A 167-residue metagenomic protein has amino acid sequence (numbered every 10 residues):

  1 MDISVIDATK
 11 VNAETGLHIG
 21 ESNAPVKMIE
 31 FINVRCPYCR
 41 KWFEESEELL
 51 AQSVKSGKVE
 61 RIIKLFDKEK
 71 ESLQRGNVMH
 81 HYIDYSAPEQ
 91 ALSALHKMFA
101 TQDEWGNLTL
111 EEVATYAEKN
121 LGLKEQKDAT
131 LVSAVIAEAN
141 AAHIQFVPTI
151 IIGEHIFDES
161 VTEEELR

Functional and structural regions predicted by a protein language model:
M1-I3, H18, Y38: Gram-positive cell-envelope targeting signals
D2-K10: N-terminal leader/targeting and pre-domain segments
T9-K27: A short beta-strand-turn-helix
I19-E21, K68, E159: Generic structural "secondary-structure junction" signal
M28, C36, I150: Conserved S/T- and glycine-rich ATP-binding loop of Class I adenylate-forming
F31, W42-L50, T115-R167: C-terminal cap of thioredoxin/glutaredoxin-like
I32-R35, R40-A114: Structural alpha/beta surface segment adjacent to cysteine/selenocysteine redox centers across thiol/disulfide enzymes
